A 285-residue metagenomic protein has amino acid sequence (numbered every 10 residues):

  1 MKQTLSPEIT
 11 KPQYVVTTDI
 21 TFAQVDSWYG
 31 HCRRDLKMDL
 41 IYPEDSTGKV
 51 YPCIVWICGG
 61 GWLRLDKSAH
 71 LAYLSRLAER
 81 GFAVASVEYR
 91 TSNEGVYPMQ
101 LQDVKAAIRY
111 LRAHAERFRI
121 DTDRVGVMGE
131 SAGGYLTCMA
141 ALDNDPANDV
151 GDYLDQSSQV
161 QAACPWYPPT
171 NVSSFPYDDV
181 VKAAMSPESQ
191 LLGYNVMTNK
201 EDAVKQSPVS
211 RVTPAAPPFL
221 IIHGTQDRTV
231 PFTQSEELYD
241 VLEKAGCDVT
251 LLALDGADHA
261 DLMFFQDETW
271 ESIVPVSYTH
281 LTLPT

Functional and structural regions predicted by a protein language model:
K2-T47: N-terminal cap/lid segment of alpha/beta-hydrolase-fold proteins
V50-G59: Short beta-strand element of the alpha/beta-hydrolase
S68-A85: Short amphipathic alpha-helix adjacent to the substrate-entry channel of hydrolases
V96-A115: Alpha/beta-hydrolase active-site loop
R109-Y177: Primarily recognizes the serine-hydrolase "nucleophile elbow" in alpha/beta-hydrolase and SGNH/GDSL folds
S174-R211, P217: Mobile cap/lid helix-loop segments that gate and shape the active-site cleft of serine hydrolases
I221-H223, D227: Short beta-strand/loop motif that positions the catalytic acidic residue of the alpha/beta-hydrolase fold
T279-T285: Conserved small/polar residues in nucleotide/adenosyl-binding loops
